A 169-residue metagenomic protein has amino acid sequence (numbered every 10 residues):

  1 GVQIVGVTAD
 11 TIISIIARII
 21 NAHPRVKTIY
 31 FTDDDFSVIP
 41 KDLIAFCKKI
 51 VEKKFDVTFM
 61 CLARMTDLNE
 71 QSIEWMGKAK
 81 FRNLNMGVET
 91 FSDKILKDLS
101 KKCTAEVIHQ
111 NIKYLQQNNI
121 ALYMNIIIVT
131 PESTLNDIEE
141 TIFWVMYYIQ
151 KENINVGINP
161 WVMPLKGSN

Functional and structural regions predicted by a protein language model:
G1-L122, I128-T130: Radical SAM [4Fe-4S] cluster-binding motif and immediate context
I13, L43-A45, E139-F143, N153-I154: Short amphipathic alpha-helical surface micro-motifs
I20-H23, Y147-N155: Alpha-helix termini
S72-E74, P131-Y148: Catalytic cores of alpha/beta
K94, D98, I128-N136, E152-N169: Flexible glycine/acidic-rich beta-alpha junction loops that bind and position SAM and/or redox cofactors in anaerobic
V107, F143-V145, I149, V162-G167: C-terminal, active-site-flanking charged/polar segments
L115, L122, T141, I154-N155: C-terminal structural cap/anchor segments
N118-A121, Y148, N169: C-terminal accessory region of radical SAM enzymes
